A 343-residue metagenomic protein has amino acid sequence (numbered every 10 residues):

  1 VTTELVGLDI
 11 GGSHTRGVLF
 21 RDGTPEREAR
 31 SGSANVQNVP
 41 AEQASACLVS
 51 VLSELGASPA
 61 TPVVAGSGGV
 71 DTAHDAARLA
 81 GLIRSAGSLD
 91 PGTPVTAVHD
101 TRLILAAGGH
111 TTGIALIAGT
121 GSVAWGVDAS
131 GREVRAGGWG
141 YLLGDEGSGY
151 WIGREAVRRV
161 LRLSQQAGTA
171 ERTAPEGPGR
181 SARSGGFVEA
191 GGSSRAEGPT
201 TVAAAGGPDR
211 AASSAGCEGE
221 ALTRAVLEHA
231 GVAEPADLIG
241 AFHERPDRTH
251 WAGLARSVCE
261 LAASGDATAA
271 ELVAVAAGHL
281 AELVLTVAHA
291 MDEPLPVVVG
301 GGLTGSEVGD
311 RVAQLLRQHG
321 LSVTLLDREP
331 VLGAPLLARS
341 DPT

Functional and structural regions predicted by a protein language model:
V1, S88-A115, R132: Conserved phosphate-binding catalytic cores of ATP/NTP-utilizing and phosphoryl-transfer enzymes
V1-A60, G108-G113, V160-T343: ATP-binding/phosphotransfer module of carbohydrate and carboxylate kinases, centering on a glycine-rich
G12, G69, L103, S122: Short, glycine/acidic-enriched loop or turn micro-motifs at the edges of active sites
R30-Q37, S53-G87, P94-A97, A106-G108: Short beta-strand-loop/turn "lid" adjacent to the catalytic site in phosphate-handling enzymes
V64-V70, A118-T120, L295-G305: Glycine-rich beta-strand-to-loop/alpha-helix junction loops that act as flexible
A65, G119, A156, L280 (+1 more regions): Residue-level signal for inorganic ion chemistry
I83-R84, T120-A136, G253-A255, E307-R317: Acidic-glycine-rich active-site phosphate/pyrophosphate-binding loop
T111-S164: Glycine-rich phosphate-binding loop of actin/hexokinase-like ATP-binding domains
